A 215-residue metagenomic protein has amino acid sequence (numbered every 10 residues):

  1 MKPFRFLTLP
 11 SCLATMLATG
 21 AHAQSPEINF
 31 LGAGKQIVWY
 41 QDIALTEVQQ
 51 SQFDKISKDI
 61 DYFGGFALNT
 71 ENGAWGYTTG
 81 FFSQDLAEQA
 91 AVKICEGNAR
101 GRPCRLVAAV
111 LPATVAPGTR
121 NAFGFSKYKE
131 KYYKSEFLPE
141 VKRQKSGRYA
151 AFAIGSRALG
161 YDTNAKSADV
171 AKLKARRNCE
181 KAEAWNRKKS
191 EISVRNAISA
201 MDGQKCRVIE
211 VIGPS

Functional and structural regions predicted by a protein language model:
M1-L9: Bacterial N-terminal signal peptides that target proteins for export
T8-M16: Bacterial N-terminal signal peptides
T19-A23: Sec/Tat signal peptide C-region and signal peptidase I cleavage site
Q24-S215: Secreted/extracellular ectodomain signature
